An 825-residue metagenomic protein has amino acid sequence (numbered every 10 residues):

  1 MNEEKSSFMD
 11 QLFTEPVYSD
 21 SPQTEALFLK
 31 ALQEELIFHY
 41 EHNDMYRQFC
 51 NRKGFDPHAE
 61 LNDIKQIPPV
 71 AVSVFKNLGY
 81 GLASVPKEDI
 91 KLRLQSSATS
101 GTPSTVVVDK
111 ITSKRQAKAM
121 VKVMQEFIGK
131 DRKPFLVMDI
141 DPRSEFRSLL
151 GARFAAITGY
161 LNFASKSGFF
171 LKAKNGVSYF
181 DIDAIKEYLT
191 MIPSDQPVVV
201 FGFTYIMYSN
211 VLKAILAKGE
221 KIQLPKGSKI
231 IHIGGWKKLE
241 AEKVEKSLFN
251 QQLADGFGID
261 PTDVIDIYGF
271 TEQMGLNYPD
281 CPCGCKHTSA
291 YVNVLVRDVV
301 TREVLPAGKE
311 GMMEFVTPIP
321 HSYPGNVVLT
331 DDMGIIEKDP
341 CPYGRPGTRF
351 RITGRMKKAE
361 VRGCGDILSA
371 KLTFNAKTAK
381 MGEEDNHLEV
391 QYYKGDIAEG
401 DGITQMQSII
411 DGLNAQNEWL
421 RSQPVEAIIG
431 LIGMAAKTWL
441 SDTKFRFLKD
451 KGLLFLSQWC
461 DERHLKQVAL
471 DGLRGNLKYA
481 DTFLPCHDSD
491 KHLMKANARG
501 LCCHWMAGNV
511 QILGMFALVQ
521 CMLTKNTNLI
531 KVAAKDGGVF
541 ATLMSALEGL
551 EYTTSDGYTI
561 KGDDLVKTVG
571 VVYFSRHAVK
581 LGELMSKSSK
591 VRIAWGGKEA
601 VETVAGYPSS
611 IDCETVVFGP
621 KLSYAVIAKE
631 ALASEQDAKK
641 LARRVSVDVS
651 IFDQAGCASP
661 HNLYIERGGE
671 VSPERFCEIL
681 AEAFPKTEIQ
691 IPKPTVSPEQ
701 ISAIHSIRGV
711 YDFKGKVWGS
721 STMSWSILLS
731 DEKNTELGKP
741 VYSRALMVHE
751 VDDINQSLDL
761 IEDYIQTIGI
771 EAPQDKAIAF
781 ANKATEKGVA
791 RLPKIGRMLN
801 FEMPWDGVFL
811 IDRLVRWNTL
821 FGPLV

Functional and structural regions predicted by a protein language model:
N2-S19, A26-F38, T158-R421, L584-V825: Active-site glycine/GP-rich loop and adjacent strand/helix microenvironment that borders small-molecule binding pockets
N2-T24, Q66-I265, F270-Q273, N277-G284 (+4 more regions): Active-site phosphate/ATP/adenylate-binding loop shared across adenylate-forming ligases
F28, D44, N51, L61: Short, surface-exposed loop/strand segments
F38-M45: N-terminal ordered "arm"
C50-D56: Short Gly/aromatic-enriched secondary-structure transition segments
D56-P69: A Lys/Arg-rich helix-loop hairpin that forms a DNA/phosphate-binding surface
A376-N497: N-terminal Rossmann-like NAD(P)+-binding subdomain of aldehyde/semialdehyde dehydrogenases
